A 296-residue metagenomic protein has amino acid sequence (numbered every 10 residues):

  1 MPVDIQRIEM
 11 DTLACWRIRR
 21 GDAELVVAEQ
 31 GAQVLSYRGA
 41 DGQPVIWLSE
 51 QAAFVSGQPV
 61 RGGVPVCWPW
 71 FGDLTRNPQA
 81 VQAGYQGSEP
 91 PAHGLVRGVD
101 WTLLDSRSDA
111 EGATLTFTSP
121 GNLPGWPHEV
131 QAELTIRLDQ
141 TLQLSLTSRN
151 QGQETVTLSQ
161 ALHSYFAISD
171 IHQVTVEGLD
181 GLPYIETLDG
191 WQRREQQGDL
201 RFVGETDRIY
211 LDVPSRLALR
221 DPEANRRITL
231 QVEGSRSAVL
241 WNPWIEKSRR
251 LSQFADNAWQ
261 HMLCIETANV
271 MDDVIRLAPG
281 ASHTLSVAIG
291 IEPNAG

Functional and structural regions predicted by a protein language model:
M1-V64, S215-R216, R220-R236, P279-N294: Beta-strand-rich N-terminal accessory domains
D4-I5, M10, Q86-L138: Extended, loop-rich substrate-binding clefts of extracytoplasmic carbohydrate-active enzymes
V55-S56, E133-T135, D272-L277: Beta-strand-rich interaction surfaces with strong enrichment in secreted/lumenal proteins
Q58-G94, E177-P183, D189, L217: Beta-strand/loop-rich accessory regions of lumenal/periplasmic or secreted enzymes, predominantly carbohydrate-active
G98-V99, L104, F202-D273: Acidic/His-leaning functional-site neighborhoods
S119-L158, L162-H163: Acidic, contiguous internal or C-terminal segments within carbohydrate-active enzymes that form a structured patch used
T155-T157, Y165-A238: Active-site/ligand-binding surface loops and adjacent short beta/alpha elements that line catalytic pockets across
Q260-G296: C-terminal structured interaction module
